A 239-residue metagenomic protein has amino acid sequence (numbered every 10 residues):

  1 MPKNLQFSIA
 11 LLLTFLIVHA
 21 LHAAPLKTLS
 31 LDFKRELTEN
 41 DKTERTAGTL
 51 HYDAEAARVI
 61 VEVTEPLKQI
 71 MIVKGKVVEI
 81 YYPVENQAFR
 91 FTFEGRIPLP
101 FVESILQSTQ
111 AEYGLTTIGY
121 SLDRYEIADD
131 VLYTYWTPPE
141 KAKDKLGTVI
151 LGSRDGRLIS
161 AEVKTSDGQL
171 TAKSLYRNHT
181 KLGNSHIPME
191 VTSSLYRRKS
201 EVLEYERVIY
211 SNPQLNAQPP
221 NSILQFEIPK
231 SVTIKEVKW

Functional and structural regions predicted by a protein language model:
M1-I9: Bacterial N-terminal signal peptides that target proteins for export
F15, H19-A57, A217-P219, L224-W239: N-terminal leader/targeting segments and the immediate start of mature chains
A24-R35, Y82-V149, L224, I228 (+1 more regions): Flexible, processing/modification-adjacent segments and terminal tails in exported/periplasmic/extracellular proteins
K34-T38, T64-P66, Y81, E85 (+2 more regions): Hydrophobic lipid-interacting interfaces of membrane-associated proteins
K42-T49, M71-V73, G168-K173: Amphipathic hydrophobic-ligand
T49-H51, Q69-I70, T148-I150, N178: Short, surface-exposed charged micro-motifs
Y52-L106: An acidic-aromatic
E126-Q225: Gly/Pro-enriched, hydrophobic low-complexity segments that function as extracytoplasmic propeptides/linkers
